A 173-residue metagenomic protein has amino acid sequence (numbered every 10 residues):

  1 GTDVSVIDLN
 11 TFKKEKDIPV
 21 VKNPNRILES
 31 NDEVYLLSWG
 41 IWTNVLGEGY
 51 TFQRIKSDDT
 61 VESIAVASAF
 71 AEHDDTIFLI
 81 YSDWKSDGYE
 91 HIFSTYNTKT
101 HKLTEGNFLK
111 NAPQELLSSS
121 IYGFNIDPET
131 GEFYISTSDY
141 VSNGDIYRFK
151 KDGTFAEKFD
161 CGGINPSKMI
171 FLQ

Functional and structural regions predicted by a protein language model:
G1-Q173: Predominantly soluble domains enriched in secretory-pathway, periplasmic, or organellar proteins
